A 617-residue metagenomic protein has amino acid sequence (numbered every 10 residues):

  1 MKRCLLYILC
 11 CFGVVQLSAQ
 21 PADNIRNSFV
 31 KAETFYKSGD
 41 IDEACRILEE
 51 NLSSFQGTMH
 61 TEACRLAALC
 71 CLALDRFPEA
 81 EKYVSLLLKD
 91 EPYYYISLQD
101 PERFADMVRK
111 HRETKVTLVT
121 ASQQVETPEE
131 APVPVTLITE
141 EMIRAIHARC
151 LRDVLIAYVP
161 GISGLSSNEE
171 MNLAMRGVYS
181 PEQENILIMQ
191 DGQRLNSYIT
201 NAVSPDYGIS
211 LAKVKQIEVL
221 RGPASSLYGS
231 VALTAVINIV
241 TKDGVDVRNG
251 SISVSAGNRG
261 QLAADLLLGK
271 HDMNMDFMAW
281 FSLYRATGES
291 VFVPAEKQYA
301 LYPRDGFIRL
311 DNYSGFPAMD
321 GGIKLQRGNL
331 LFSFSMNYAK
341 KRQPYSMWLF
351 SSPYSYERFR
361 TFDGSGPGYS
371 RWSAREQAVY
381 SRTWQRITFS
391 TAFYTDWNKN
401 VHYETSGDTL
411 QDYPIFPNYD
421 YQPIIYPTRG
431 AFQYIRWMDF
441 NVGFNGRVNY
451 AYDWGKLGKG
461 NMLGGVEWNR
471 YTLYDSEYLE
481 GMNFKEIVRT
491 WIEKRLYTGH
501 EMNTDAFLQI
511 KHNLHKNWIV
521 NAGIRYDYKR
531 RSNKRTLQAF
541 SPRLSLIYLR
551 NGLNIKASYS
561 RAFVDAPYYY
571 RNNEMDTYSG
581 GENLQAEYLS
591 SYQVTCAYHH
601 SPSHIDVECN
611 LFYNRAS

Functional and structural regions predicted by a protein language model:
R103-R144: Short, acidic, small-residue-rich periplasmic hinge/interaction motif at the N-terminus of Gram-negative outer-membrane
Q124, V135, R152-Q193, S197: Extracytoplasmic beta-strand/coil segments of soluble accessory domains associated with Gram-negative outer-membrane
I143, L155, I217-V219, I237-I239: Non-catalytic regulatory/gating segments with a bias toward low-complexity or hydrophobic composition
Q193-R221: Short acidic/polar hinge/loop motifs at secondary-structure boundaries that mediate gating or recognition
T241-K270, A279-F281: Short strand-turn segments of transmembrane beta-barrel domains in outer membranes, especially the first one or two
D246, H271-T361: Periplasmic-side early beta-strands and strand-to-turn transitions of outer-membrane beta-barrels
K324-K340, Y369-K534, L549, E608-C609: Face-selective signature of the C-terminal outer-membrane beta-barrel domain
M347, K485, R530, K534 (+4 more regions): Surface-exposed extracellular loop regions of Gram-negative outer-membrane beta-barrel proteins, predominantly
